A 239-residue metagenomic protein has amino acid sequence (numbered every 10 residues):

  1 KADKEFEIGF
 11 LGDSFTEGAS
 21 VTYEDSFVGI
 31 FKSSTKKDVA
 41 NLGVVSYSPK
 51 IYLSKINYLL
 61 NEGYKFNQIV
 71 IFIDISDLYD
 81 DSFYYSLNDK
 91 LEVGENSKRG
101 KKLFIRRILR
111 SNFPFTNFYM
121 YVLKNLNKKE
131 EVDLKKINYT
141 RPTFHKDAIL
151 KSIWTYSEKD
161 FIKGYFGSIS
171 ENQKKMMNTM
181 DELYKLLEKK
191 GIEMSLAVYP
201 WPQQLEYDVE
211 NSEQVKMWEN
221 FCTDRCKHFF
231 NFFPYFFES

Functional and structural regions predicted by a protein language model:
K1-I71, I75-Y79: Membrane-embedded segments
G9, N67, M177, C226-K227: A generic structural signal for ordered secondary structure
I30-S34, N61-Y64, L91-E95, K216-N220: Short, surface-exposed linear patches
S33, E188, T223: Anion (oxyanion) recognition and catalysis
V39, M194, F229: Hydrophobic anchor at the start of a short beta-strand that flanks the dinucleotide cofactor-binding loop
I75-E219, F232-E238: Serine-dependent acyl-ester chemistry module
